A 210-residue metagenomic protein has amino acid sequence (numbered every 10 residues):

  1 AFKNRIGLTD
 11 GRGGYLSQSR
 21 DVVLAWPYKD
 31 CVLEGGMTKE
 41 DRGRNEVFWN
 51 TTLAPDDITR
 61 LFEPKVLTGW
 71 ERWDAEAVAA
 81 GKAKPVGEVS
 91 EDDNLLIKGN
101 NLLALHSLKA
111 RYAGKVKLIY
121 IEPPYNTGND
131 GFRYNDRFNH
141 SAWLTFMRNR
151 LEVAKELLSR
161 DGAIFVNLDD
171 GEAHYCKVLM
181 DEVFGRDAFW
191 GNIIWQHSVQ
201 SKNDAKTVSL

Functional and structural regions predicted by a protein language model:
A1-K117, G128-H140, N149: DnaQ-like (DEDDh/DEDDy) 3′-5′ exonuclease domain used for proofreading and 3′-end trimming on nucleic acids
A25, L96, Y120, F165-N167 (+1 more regions): Structured core elements
L103, Y125, E172: Short, glycine/acidic-enriched loop or turn micro-motifs at the edges of active sites
S107-L108, Y175-L179, N203-A205: A short acidic (Asp/Glu
Y120-N126: Glycine-rich, acidic and aromatic/proline-enriched surface loops and short helix-turn segments that act as binding
H140-I194: Conserved Class I SAM-dependent methyltransferase catalytic core
W195-V199, A205-L210: Polar, glycine-rich mid-to-C-terminal structural blocks that act as macromolecule-binding/assembly scaffolds
